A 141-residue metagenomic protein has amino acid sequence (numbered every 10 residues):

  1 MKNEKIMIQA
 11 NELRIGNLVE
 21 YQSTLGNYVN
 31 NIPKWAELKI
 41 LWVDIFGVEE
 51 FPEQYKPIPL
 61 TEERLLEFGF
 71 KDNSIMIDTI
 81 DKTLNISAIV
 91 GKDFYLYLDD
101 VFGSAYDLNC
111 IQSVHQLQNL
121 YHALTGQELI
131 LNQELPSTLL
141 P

Functional and structural regions predicted by a protein language model:
M1-P141: Structural boundary micro-motifs
